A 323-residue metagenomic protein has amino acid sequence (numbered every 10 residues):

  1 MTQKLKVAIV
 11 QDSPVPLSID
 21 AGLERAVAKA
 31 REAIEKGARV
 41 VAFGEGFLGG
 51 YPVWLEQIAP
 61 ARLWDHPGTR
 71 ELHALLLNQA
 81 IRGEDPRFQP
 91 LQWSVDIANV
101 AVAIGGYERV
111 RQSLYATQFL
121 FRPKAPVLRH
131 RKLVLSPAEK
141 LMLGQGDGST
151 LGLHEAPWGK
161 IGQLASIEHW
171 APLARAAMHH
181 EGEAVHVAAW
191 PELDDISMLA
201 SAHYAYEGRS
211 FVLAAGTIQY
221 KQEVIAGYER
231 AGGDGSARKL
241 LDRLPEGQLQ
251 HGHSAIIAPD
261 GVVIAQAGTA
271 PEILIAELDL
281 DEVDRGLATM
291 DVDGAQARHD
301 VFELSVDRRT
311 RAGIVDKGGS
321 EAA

Functional and structural regions predicted by a protein language model:
M1-V40: N-terminal glycine-/serine-/threonine-rich phosphate-binding loop
V7-Q11, V27, F43, H130 (+3 more regions): Ligand-binding pocket scaffold of soluble enzyme catalytic domains
S13, F47, Y107-E108, W170 (+4 more regions): Catalytic metal-binding/acid-base residues of hydrolase active sites
I19, R31-P123, E192-D194, M198-G208: Cys-nucleophile CN-hydrolase/nitrilase-fold catalytic domain and related Cys-dependent amidase chemistry that acts on
R82-V100, E108-A184, W190-H203, T289: Active-site catalytic loop in hydrolytic enzyme cores
I104-G106, T117-L120, G152, A214 (+2 more regions): Short beta-strand scaffold segments in enzyme catalytic cores
T217-A323: C-terminal beta-strand edge segments of enzyme domains
